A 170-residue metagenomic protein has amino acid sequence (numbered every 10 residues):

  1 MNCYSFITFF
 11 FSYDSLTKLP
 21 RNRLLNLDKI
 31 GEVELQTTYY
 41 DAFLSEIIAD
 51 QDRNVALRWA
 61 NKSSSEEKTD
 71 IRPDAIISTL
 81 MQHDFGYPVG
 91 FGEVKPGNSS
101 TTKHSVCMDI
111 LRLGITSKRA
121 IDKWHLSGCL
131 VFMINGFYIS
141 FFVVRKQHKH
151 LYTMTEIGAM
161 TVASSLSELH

Functional and structural regions predicted by a protein language model:
M1-H170: Extended catalytic cores and adjacent scaffolds of nucleotide/polyanion-binding enzymes
